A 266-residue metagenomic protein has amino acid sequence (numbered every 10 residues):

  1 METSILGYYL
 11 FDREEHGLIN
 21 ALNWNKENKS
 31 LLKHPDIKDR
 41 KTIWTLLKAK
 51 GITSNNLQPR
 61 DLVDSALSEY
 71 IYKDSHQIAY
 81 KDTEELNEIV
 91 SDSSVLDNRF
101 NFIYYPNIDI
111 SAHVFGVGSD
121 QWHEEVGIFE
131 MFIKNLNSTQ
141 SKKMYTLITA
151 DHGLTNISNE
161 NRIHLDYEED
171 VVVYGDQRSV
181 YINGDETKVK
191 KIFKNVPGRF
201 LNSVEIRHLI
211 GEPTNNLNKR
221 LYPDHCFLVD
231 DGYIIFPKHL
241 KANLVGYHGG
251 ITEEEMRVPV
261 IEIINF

Functional and structural regions predicted by a protein language model:
M1-F266: Feature captures the catalytic ectodomains and active-site-proximal regions of enzymes that hydrolyze or transfer
